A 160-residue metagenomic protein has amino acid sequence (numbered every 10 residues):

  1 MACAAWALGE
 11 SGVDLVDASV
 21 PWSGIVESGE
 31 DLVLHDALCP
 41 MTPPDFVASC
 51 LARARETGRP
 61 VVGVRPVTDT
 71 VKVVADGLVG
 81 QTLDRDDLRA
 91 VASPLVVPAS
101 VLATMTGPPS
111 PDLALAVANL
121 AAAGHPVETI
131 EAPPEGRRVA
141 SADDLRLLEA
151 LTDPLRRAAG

Functional and structural regions predicted by a protein language model:
M1-A2: Short, charged/polar "capping" segments at the starts of alpha-helices and the immediately preceding loops
W6-L32: Short phosphate-binding loop-to-helix
G9, I25-E27, P109, A121-A122 (+1 more regions): N-terminal membrane-targeting/anchoring modules of bacterial envelope and secretion proteins
E10, V117, P134-R137, A142-G160: SAM-dependent methyltransferases
P21-G24, D69-V71, E135-R138: A short acidic, often aromatic-flanked loop/helix-cap motif at beta-alpha or helix-coil junctions that lines enzyme
V33-L34, V62: Structural motif
D36-P40: The conserved acidic donor/metal-binding loop of glycosyltransferases
M41-A132, G160: Conserved core of the sugar-phosphate nucleotidyltransferase
